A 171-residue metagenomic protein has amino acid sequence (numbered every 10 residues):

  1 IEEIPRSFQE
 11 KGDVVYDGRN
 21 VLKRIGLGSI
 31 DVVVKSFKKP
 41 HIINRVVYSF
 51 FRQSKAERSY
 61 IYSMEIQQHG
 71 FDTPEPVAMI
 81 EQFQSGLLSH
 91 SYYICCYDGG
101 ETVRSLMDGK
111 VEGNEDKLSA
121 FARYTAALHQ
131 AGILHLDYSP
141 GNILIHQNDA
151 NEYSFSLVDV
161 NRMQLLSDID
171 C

Functional and structural regions predicted by a protein language model:
E2-T102, A120-A131: Conserved ATP-binding subdomain of kinase catalytic cores across diverse folds
I42, Q82-S85, V103, L144-D149 (+1 more regions): Active-site-proximal flexible loops/turns
F51-S54, G113, D170-C171: Short alpha-helix boundary/capping segments
V103-E112: AlphaC helix of the protein kinase catalytic domain
N114-L118: Short alpha-helical scaffold element within the canonical Hanks-type protein kinase domain
L134: Conserved catalytic-core element of eukaryotic-like protein kinases
D137, G141-C171: Catalytic activation segment of kinase domains across protein kinase-like and atypical kinase folds
